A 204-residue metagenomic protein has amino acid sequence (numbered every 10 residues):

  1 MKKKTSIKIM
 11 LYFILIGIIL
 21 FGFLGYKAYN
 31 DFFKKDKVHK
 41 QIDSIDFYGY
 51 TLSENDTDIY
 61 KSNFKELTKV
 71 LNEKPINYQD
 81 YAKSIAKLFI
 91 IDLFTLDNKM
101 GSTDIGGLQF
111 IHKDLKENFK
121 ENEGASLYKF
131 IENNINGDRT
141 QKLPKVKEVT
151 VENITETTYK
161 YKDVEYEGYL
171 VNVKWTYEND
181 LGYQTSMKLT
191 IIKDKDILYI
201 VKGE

Functional and structural regions predicted by a protein language model:
M1, L93, W175-Y177: Hydrophobic, Leu/Ile/Phe/Ala-enriched alpha-helical segments that form helix-helix packing faces
M1-N63: Amphipathic, hydrophobic N-terminal targeting peptides for secretion and organelle import
Y12-L15, D43, Y50, T68 (+4 more regions): A near-ubiquitous, low-amplitude feature marking generic local secondary-structure context
K27, L93-L96, L198-Y199: Broad hydrophobic/π-residue packing in well-ordered secondary structure
H39-Y48, K65-E66, G124-Y128, P144-K147: Short low-complexity stretches enriched in small and charged residues
Y50-R139: Core segments of small alpha/beta cavity-forming domains
N98-E204: Structured, amphipathic secondary-structure segments that form assembly/contact surfaces in multi-subunit
